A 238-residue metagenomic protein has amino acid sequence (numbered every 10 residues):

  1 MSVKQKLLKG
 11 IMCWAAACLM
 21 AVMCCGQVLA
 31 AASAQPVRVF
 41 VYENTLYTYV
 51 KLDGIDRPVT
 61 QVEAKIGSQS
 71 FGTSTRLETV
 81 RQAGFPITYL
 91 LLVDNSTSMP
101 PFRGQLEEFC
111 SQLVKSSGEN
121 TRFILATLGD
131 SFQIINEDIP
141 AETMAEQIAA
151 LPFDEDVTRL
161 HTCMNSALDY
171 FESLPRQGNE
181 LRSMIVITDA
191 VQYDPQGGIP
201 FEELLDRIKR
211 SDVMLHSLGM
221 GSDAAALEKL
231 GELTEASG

Functional and structural regions predicted by a protein language model:
M1-L8: N-terminal secretory signal peptides that target proteins for export/translocation
C13-Q27: Bacterial N-terminal signal peptides
G26-A34: Boundary at the C-terminal end of the N-terminal hydrophobic targeting segment
A34, V39-L90, N95-G104: Acidic, polar low-complexity linker/tail segments
Q82-E137, L160-A167, S183-T188, L218-G219 (+1 more regions): Von Willebrand factor
G118-I124, R176-S183, K209-H216, A236-G238: Loop/turn elements at helix/coil->beta-strand transitions in domains of secreted/extracellular proteins
Q133, T143-R182, Q192-Y193, S217-E228: Von Willebrand factor
T188-S237: VWA/integrin I-like adhesion module and closely mimicked acidic/polar interface patches used
